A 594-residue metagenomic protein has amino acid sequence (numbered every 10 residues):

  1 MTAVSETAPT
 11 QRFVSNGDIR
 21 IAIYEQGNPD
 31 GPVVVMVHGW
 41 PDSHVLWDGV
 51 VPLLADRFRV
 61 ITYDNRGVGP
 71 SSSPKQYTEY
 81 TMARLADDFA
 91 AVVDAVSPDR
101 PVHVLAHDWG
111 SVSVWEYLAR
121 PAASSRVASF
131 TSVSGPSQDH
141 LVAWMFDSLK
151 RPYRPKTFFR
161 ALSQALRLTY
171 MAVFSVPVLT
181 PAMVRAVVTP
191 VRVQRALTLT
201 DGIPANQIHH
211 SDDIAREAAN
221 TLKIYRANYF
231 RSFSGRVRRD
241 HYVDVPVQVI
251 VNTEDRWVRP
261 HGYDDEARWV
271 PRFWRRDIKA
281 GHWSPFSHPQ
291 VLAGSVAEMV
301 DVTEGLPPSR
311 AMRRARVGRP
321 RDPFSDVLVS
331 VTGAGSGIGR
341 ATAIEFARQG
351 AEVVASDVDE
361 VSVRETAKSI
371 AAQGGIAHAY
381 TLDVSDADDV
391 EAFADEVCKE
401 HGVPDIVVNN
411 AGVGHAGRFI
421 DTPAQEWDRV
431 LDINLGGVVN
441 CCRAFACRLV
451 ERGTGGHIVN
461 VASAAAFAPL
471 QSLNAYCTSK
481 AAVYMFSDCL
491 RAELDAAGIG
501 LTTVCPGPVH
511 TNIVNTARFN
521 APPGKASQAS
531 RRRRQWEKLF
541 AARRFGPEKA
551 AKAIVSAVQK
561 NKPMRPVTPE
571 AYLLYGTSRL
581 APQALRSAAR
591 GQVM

Functional and structural regions predicted by a protein language model:
T7, D42, I61, V68-L105 (+1 more regions): Flexible "cap/lid" subdomain of the alpha/beta-hydrolase fold that forms the substrate-access gate
Q26-P70: Conserved HGGG/HGGXW glycine-rich cap/lid loop of the alpha/beta-hydrolase fold
W47, R418-F419, E426-D428: Substrate-binding pocket helix/loop in short-chain dehydrogenase/reductase
G335-S336: Conserved glycine-rich cofactor-binding loop
C442, S479: Active-site helix of classical SDR
S463: Residue(s) in the substrate-gating loop at a strand-loop-helix junction that position the organic substrate next
A496-P569: SDR active-site lid
